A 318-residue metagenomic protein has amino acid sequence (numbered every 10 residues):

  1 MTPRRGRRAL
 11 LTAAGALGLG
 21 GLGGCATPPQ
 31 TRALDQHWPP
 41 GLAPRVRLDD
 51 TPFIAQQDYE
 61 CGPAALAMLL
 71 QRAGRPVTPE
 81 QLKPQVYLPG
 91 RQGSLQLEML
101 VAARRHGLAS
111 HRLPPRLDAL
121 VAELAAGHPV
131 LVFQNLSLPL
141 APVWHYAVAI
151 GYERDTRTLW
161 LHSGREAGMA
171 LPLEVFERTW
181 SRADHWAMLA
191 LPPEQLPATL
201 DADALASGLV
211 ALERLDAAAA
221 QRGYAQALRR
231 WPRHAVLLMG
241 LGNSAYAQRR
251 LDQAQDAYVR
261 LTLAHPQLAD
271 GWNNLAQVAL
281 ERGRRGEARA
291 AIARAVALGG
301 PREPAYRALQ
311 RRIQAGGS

Functional and structural regions predicted by a protein language model:
A9-T27: N-terminal export signals
A26-L34, R154-G240: Noncatalytic regulatory segments and standalone regulatory/sensor domains
A26-R116, L120, E194, A217 (+1 more regions): Cysteine-nucleophile protease catalytic domains, especially the papain-like/related folds used in DUB/UBL proteases
A109, L113-H162: Active-site-adjacent substructure of cysteine-protease-like catalytic cores
A211-L212, A245, A279: Residue at a conserved register position within TPR or TPR-like alpha-solenoid repeats
L237, G271, A305-Y306: TPR alpha-solenoid repeat register
G240, N274, A308-L309: Canonical tetratricopeptide repeat
